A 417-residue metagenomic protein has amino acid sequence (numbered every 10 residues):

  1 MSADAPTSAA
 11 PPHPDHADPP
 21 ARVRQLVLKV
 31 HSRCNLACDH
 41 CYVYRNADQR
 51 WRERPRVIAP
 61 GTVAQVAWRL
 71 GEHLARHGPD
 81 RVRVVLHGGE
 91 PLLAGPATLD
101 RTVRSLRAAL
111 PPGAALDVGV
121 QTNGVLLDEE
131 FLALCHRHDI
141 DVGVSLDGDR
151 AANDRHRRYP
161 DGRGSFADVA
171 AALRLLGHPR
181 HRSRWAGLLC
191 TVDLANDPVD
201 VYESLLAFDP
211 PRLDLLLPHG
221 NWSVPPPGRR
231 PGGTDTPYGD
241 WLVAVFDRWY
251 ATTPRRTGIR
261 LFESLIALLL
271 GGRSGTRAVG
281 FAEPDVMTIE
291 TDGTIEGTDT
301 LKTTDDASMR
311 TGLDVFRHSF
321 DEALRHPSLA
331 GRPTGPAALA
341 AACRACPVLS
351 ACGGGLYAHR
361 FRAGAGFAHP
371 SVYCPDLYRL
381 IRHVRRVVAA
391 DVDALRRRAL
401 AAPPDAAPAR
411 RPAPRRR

Functional and structural regions predicted by a protein language model:
M1-V27, H77: N-terminal [4Fe-4S]-dependent radical SAM core
P20-G61: Canonical Radical SAM [4Fe-4S] cluster-binding loop centered on the CxxxCxxC motif and its immediate flanking residues
K29-A37, E90, C343-A345, L349-S350: Cysteine-centered iron-sulfur cluster-binding motifs in ferredoxin-type domains/subunits of redox enzymes
A47-D48, C352, H383: Short, non-ligating residues that shape and space the ligands of small metal-coordination modules and catalytic
V63, A67-V85, A94-P218: Radical SAM/AdoMet-radical enzyme domain recognition
Q65-H87, H369-P412: Short Fe-S-cluster ligation motifs
H156-A167, R174, H178-I295, T300-V315: Radical SAM enzyme [4Fe-4S]-AdoMet core and its adjacent flexible, acidic and glycine-rich loops/tails across
L261-P375, R379: Accessory C-terminal segments flanking Radical SAM cores
